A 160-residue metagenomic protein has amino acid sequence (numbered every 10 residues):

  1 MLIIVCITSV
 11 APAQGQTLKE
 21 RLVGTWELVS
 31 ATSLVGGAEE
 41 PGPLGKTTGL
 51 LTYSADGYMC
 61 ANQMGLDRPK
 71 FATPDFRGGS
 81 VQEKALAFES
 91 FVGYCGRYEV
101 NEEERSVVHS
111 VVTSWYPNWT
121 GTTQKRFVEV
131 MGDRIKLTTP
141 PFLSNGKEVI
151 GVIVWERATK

Functional and structural regions predicted by a protein language model:
M1-S9: Bacterial N-terminal signal peptides
A11-K160: Lipid interaction determinants
